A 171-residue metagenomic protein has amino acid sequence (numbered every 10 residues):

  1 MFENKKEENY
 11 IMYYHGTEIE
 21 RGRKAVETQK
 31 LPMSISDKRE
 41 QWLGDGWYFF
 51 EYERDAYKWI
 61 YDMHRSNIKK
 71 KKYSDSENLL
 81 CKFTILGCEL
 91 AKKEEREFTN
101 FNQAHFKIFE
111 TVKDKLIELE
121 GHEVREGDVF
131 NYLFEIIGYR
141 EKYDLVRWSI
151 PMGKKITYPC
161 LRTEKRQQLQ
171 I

Functional and structural regions predicted by a protein language model:
M1, K71, W148-S149: Generic detector of solvent-exposed, compositionally biased contiguous segments
M1-W42: ADP-ribose/NAD+-binding catalytic cleft of ART/PARP-like enzymes
I11, G44-W47, F83-G87: Extracellular structured ligand-interaction cores
Y13-R21, F49-R54, E89-E94: Short, flexible loop/turn elements at secondary-structure junctions
S36-S66: Extended catalytic/binding region for NAD+/ADP-ribose chemistry, centered on the ART fold
A56-D62, K69-K70, R96-F101: Short, solvent-exposed secondary-structure capping/transition elements
H64-T84: Cytochrome P450 catalytic domain signature, combining two hallmark sequence patches
K82-I171: Active-site and NAD+-binding cores of ADP-ribose-processing enzymes
